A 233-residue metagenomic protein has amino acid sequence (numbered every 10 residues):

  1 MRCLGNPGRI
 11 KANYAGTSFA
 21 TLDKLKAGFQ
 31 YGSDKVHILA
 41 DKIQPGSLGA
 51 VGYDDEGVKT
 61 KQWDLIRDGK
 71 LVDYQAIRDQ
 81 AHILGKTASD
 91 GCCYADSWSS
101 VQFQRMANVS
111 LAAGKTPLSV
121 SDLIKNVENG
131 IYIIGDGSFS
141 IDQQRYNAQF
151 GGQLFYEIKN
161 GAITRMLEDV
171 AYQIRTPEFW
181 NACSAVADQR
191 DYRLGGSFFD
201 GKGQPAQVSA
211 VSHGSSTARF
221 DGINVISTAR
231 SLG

Functional and structural regions predicted by a protein language model:
M1-G233: N-terminal small-residue-enriched
